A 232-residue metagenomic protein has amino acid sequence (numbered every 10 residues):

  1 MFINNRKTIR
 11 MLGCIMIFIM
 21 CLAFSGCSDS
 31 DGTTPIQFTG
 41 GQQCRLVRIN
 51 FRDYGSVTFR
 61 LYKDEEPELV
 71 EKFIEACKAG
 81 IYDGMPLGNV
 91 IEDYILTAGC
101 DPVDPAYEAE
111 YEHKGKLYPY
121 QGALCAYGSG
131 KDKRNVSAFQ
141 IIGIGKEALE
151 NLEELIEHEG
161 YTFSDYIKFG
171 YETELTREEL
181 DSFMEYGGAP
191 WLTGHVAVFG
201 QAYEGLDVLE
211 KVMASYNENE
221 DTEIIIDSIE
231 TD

Functional and structural regions predicted by a protein language model:
F2, F24-D232: Cyclophilin-like peptidyl-prolyl cis-trans isomerases
F2-G13: Bacterial N-terminal signal peptides that target proteins for export
G13-A23: Bacterial N-terminal signal peptides
